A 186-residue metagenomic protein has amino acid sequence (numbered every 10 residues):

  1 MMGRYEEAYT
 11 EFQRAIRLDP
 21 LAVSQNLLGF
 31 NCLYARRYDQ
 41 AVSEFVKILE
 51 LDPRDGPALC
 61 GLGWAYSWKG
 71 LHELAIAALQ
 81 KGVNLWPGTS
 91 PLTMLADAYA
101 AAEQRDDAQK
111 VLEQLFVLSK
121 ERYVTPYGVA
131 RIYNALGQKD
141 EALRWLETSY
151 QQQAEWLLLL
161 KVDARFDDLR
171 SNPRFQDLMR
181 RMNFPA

Functional and structural regions predicted by a protein language model:
M1-A186: Alpha-helical protein-protein interaction modules
